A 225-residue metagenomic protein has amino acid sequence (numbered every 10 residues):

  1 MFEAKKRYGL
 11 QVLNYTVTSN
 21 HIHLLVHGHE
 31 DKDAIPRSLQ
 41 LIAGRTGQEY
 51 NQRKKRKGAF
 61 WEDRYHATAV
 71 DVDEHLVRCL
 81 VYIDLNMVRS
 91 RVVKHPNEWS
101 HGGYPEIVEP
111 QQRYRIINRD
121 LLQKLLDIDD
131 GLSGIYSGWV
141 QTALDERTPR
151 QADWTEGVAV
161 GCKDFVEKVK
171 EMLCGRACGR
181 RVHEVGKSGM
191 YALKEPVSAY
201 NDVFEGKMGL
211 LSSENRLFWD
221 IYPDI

Functional and structural regions predicted by a protein language model:
M1-T18, G28-I225: Short Pro-Cys-Gly-centered "Cys-loop" motif that presents a nucleophilic cysteine in a tight turn
L24-L25: Acidic/hydrophobic-patterned starts of short beta strands in beta-sheet-rich repeat architectures
